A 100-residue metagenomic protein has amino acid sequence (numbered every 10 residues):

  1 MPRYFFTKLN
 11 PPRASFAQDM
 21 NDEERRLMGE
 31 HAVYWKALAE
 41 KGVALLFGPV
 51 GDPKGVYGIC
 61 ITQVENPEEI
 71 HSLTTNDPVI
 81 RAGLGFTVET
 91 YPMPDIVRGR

Functional and structural regions predicted by a protein language model:
M1-R100: Conserved, structured core segments of small domains
